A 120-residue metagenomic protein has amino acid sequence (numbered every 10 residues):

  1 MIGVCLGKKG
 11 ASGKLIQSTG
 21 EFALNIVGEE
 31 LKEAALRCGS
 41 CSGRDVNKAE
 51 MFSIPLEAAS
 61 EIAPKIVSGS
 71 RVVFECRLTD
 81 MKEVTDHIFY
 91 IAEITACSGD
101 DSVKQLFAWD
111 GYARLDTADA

Functional and structural regions predicted by a protein language model:
M1-A120: Basic, polyanion-binding surface patches
